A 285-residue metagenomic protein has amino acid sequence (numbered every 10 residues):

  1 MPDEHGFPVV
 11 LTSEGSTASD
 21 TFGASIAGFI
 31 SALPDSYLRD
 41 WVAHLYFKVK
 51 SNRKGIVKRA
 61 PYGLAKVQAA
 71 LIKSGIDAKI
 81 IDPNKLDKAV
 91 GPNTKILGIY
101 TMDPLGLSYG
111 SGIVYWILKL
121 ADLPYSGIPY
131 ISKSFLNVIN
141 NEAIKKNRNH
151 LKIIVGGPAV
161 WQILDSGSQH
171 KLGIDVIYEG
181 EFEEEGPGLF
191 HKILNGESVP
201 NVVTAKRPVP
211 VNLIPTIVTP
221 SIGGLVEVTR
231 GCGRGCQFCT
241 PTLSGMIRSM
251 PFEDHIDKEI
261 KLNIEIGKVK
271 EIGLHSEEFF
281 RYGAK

Functional and structural regions predicted by a protein language model:
M1-L38, F238, S249, D257: Extreme N-terminal leader/targeting regions
M1-P2, N84-T94, I256-G267: Short amphipathic alpha-helices and their capping/turn segments at secondary-structure boundaries
P2-D3, A18-I26, I30, I56 (+2 more regions): N-terminal [4Fe-4S]-dependent radical SAM core
T12-S16, L97-I113, L274-A284: Short loop/turn segments at strand-loop or loop-helix junctions that form parts of catalytic or ligand-binding pockets
S25-K54, P104-S134, K285: A solvent-exposed, charged loop/short amphipathic helix patch at secondary-structure junctions
F47-S74: Short, charged N-terminal beta->alpha structural module
G63, K79-T216: Glycine-rich beta-alpha loop elements in corrinoid/cobalamin-binding modules across cobalamin-dependent enzymes
N212-K285: Radical SAM [4Fe-4S] cluster-binding motif and immediate context
